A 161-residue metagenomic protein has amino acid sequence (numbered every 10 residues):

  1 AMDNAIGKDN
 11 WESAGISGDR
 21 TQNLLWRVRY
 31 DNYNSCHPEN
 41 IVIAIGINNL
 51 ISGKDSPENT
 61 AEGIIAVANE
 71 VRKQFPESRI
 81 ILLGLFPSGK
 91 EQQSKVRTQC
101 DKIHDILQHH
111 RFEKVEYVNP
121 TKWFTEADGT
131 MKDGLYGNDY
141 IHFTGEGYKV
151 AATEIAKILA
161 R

Functional and structural regions predicted by a protein language model:
A1-H37: Serine-esterase "nucleophile elbow" of acetyl-processing enzymes
G7, P76-E77, E113: Proline-centered flexible-loop/turn and helix-kink motifs
N10-G15, E39-I45, R79-G84, E116-N119 (+1 more regions): Structural recognition of the beta-strand scaffold that forms the well-ordered cores of secreted hydrolase catalytic
W11-I16, G46-T60, K90-V96: Surface-exposed cleft-lining segments at the edges of enzyme active sites
D19-W26, D55-I64: Glycine-rich anion/phosphate-binding loops
N32, V71-R72, Q108-F112: N-terminal cationic-hydrophobic initiation segments that often serve targeting/anchoring roles
I64-N69, H104-Q108: Generic structural signal for well-ordered alpha-helices, preferentially at hydrophobic/aromatic core positions
P87-R161: Catalytic His-Asp segment of secreted/periplasmic serine-dependent ester chemistry enzymes
